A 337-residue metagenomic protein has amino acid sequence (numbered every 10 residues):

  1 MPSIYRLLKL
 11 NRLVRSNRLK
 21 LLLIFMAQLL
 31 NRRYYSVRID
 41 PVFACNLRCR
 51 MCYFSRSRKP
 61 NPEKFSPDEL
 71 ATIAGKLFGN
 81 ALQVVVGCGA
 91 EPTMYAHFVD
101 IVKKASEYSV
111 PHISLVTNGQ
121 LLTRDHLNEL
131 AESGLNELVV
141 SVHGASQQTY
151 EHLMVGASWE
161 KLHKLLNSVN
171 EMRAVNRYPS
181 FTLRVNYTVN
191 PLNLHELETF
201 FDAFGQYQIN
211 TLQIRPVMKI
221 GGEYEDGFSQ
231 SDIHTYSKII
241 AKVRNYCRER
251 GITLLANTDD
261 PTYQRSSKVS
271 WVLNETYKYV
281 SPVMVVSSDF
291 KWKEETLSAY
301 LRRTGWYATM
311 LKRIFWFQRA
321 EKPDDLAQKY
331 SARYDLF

Functional and structural regions predicted by a protein language model:
S3-E137, Q148-K164, Y207, L212 (+4 more regions): Conserved alpha-helical substructure of the radical SAM core
G79-G87, Y108-S114, S133-V142, E160-F228 (+2 more regions): Conserved C-terminal portion of the radical SAM core fold that forms the substrate/S-adenosylmethionine-binding
H143-Q147: A glycine-centered beta->alpha junction motif in the catalytic cores of kinase/phosphotransferase enzymes
V269-E275: Structured beta-strand/loop patches that form or line metal/cofactor-binding pockets in enzymes
F317: A Lys/Arg-rich helix-loop hairpin that forms a DNA/phosphate-binding surface
